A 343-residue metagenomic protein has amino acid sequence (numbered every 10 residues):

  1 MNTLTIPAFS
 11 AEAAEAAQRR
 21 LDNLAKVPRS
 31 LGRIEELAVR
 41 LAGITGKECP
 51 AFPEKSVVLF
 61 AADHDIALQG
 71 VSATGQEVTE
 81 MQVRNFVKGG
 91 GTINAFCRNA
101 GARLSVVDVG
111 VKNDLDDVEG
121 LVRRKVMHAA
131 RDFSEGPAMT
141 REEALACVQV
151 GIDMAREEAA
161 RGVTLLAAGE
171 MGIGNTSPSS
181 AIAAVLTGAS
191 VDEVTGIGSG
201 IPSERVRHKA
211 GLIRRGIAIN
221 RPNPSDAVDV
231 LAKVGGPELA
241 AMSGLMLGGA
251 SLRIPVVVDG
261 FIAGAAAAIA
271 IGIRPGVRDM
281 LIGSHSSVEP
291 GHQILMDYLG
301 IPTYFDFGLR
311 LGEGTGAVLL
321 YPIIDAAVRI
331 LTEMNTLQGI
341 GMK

Functional and structural regions predicted by a protein language model:
M1-K343: N-terminal loops that bind phosphate or other acidic moieties and the adjacent beta-alpha structural core
